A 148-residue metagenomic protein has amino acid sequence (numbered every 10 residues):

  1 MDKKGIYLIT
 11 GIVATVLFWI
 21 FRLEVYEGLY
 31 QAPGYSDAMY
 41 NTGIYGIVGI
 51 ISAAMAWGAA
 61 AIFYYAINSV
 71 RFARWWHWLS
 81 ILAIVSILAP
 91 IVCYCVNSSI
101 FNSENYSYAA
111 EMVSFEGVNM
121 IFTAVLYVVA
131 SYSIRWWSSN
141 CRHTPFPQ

Functional and structural regions predicted by a protein language model:
M1-A56: N-terminal signal-anchor transmembrane alpha-helix
M1-G5, G43-M55, W76, S80 (+1 more regions): Structural motif marking the loop-to-transmembrane transition
I6-V13, N102-Q148: Alpha-helical membrane-associated segments of multi-pass integral membrane proteins
V16, A54, F72-W75, S133: Intrinsically disordered regions, especially transient/low-confidence alpha-helical propensity segments and coil-helix
W19, L23, W57-A61, T123-S131: Transmembrane alpha-helical segments of multi-pass membrane transport proteins and ion-pumping complexes
R22, Y26, Y30, F63-N68 (+3 more regions): Membrane-water interface at transmembrane helix exits
E27-I47, P90-V118: Interfacial non-cytosolic loop connecting adjacent transmembrane helices
W57-Y94: Loop-to-transmembrane helix junctions at the membrane interface
